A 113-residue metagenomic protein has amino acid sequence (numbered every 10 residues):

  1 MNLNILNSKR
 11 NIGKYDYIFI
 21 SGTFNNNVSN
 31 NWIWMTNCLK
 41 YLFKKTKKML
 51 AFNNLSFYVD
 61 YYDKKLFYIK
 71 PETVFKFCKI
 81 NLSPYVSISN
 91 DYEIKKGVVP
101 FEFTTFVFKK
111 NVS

Functional and structural regions predicted by a protein language model:
M1-S8: Conserved SAM-binding strand-loop segment of SAM-dependent methyltransferases
L6, Y15-W32: A short SAM/SAH-binding and catalytic strip from SAM-dependent methyltransferases
N25, L55-D60, E93: Short "lid" loop at the C-terminus of a central beta-strand within the Rossmann-like core of SAM-dependent
N26-L42, T46: A short, conserved alpha-helix within the catalytic core of class I
V28-I33, V59-Y68: Short, flexible/disordered intra-domain loops and linkers
L39-V59: Conserved beta-strand signature within the Rossmann-like core of class I S-adenosyl-L-methionine
K64-S113: Class I S-adenosyl-L-methionine
